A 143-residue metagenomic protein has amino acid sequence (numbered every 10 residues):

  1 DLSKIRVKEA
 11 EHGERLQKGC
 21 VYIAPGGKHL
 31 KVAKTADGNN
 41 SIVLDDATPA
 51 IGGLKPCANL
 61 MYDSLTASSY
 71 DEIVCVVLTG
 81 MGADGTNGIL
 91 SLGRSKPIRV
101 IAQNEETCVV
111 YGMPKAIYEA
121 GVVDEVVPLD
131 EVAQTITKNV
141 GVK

Functional and structural regions predicted by a protein language model:
D1-K143: Conserved acid/base catalytic micro-environments in cytosolic active-site loops
